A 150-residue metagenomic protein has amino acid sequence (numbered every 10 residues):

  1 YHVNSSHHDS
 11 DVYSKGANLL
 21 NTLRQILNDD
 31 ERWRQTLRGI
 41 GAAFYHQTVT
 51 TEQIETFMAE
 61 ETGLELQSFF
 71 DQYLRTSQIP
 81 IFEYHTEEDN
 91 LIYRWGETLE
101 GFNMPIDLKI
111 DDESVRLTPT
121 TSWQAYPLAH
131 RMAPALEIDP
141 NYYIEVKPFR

Functional and structural regions predicted by a protein language model:
Y1-L91: Amphipathic alpha-helical substructures
R32-W33, L66-Q67, F82, T86-N141: Beta-strand-rich binding/interaction modules
N141-R150: Edge beta-strands of extracellular beta-sandwich domains
